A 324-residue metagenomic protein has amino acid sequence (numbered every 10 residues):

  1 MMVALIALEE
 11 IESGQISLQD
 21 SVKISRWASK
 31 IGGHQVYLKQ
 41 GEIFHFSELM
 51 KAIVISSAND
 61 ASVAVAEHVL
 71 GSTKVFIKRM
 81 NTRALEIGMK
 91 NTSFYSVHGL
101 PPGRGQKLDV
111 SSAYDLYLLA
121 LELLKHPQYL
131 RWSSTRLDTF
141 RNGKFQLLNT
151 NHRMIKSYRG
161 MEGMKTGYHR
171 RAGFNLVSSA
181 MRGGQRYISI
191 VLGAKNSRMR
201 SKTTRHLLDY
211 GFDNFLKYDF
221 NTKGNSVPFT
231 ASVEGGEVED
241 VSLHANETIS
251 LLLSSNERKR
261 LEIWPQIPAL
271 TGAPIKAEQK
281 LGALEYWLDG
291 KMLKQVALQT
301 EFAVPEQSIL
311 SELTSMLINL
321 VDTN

Functional and structural regions predicted by a protein language model:
M1-Y114, L118, L124-P127: Active-site-adjacent loops and short helices of periplasmic peptidoglycan-processing enzymes
K107-N324: Domain-terminus/edge residues, biased toward the C-terminal soluble/receptor-binding domains of extracytoplasmic
